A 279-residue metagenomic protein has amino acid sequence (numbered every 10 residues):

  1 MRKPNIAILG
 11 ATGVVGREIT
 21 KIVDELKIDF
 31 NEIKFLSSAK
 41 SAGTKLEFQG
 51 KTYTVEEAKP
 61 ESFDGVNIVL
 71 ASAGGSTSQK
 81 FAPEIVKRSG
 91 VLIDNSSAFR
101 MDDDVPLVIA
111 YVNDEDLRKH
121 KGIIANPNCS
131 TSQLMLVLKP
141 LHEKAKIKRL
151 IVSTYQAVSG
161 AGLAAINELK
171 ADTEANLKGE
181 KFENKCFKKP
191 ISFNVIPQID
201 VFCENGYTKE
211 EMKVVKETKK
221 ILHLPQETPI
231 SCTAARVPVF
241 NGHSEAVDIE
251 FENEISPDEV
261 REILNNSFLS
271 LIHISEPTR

Functional and structural regions predicted by a protein language model:
M1-I191, E227-P229, P257-D258, E262 (+3 more regions): N-terminal Rossmann-like NAD(P) cofactor-binding subdomain of oxidoreductases, focused on the glycine-rich
E18, E211, E217, E250 (+1 more regions): Acidic-residue sensor for enzyme active/binding pockets
T20, V215-K219, R261, N265: Generic solvent-exposed, charged/amphipathic alpha-helical segments that serve as macromolecular interface scaffolds
A39-S41, C129-S130, T154-A161, V195-C203 (+2 more regions): Glycine-rich beta-alpha junction loops
N194-N241: Oxyanion-binding "anion nests"
A235-L271, S275, R279: Acyl-CoA thioester-binding alpha/beta core of soluble enzymes
